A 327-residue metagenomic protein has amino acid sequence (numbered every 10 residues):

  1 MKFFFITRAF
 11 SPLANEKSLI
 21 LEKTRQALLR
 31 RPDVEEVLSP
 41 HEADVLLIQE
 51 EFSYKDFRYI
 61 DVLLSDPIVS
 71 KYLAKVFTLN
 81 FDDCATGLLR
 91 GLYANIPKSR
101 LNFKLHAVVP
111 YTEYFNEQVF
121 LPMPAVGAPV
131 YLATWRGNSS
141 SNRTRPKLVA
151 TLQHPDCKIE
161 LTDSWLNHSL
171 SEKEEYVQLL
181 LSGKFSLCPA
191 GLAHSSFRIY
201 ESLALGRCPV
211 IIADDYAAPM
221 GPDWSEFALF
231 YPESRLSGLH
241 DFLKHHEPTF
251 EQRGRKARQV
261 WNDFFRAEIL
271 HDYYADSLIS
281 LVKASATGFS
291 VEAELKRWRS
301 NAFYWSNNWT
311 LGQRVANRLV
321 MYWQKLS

Functional and structural regions predicted by a protein language model:
M1-F197, L205, A213-E226, H246 (+3 more regions): Nucleotide-sugar donor-binding catalytic core of glycosyltransferases
C208: Residue-level detector of anion-binding/catalytic polar loops
Y231-E251: C-terminal "capping" alpha-helix adjacent to the active site of nucleotide-linked donor transferases in cell-envelope
G254: Acidic/polar loop patches that form or flank catalytic/metal-binding clefts of enzymes that bind anionic ligands
